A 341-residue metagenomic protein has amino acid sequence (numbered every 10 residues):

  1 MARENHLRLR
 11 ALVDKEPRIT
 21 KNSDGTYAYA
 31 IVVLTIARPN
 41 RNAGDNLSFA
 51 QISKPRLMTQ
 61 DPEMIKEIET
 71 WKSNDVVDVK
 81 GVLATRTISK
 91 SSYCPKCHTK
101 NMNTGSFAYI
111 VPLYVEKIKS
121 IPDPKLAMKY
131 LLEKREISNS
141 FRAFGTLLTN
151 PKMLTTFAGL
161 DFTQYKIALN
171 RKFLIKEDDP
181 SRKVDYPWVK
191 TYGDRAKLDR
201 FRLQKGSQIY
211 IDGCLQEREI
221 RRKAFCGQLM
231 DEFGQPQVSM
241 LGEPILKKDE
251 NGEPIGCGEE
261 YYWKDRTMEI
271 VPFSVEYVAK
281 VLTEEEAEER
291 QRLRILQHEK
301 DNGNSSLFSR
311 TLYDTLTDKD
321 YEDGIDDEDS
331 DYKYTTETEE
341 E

Functional and structural regions predicted by a protein language model:
M1-E341: Single-stranded nucleic acid-binding surfaces, predominantly the OB-fold ssDNA-binding core
